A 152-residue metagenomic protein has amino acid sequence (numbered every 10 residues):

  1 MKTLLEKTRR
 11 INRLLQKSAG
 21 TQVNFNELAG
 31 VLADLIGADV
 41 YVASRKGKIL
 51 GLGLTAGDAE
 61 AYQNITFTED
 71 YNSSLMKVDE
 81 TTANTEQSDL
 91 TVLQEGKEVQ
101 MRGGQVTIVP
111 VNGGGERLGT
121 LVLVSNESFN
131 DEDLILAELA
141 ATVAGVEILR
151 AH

Functional and structural regions predicted by a protein language model:
M1-H152: Hydrophobic, helix-rich cores of sensory/ligand-binding and other regulatory modules that couple small-molecule
